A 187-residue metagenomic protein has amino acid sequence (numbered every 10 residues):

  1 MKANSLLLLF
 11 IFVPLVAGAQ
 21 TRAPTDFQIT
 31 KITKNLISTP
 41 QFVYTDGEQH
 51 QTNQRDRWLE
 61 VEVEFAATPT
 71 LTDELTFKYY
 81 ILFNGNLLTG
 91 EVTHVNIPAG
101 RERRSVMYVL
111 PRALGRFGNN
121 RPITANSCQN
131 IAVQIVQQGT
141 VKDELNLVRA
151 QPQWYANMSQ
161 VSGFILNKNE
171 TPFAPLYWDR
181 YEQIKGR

Functional and structural regions predicted by a protein language model:
M1-S5: Positively charged n-region of N-terminal signal peptides that target proteins for export
F10-A19: Hydrophobic h-region of N-terminal signal peptides that target proteins for export in Gram-negative bacteria
Q20-Q54, F164-R187: Short, compositionally biased P/S/T/A/G/V-rich stretches that sit at domain boundaries
E48-F65, T72-E74: Contiguous beta-strand segments within globular domains
E64-A67, I81: Hydrophobic beta-strand positions in extracellular immunoglobulin-like domains
D73-T93, Q129-Q138: Extended low-complexity, serine/threonine- and proline-enriched intrinsically disordered segments
N96-P98, Q138-R187: Short beta-strand elements
I97-D143: Short, solvent-exposed, Trp/other aromatic-anchored flexible loops in extracytoplasmic proteins
